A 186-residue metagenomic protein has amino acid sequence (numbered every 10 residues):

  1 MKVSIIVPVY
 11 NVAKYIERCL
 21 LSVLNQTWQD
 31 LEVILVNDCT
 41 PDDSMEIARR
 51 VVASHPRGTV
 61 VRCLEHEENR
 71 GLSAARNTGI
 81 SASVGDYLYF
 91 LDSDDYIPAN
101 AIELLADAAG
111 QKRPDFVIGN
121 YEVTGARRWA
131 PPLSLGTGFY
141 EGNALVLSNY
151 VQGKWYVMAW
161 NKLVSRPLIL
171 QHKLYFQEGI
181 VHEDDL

Functional and structural regions predicted by a protein language model:
M1-L186: Nucleotide-sugar donor-binding/catalytic module of glycosyltransferases that assemble extracellular/cell-envelope
